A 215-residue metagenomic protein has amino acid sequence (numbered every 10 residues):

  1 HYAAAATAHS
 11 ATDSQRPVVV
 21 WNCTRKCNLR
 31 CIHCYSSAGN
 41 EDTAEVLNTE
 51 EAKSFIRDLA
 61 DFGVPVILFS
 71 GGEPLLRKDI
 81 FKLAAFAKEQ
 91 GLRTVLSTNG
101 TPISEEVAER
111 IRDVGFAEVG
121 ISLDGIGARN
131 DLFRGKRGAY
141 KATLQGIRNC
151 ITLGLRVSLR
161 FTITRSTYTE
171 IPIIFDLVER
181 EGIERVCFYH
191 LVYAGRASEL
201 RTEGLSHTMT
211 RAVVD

Functional and structural regions predicted by a protein language model:
H1-N40, R57-A60: N-terminal pre-core extensions flanking Radical SAM catalytic domains
S10-S14, V46, I121: Short helix-capping and inter-helix turn/linker motifs at the boundaries of alpha-helical repeat units
C23, G71-G72: Short acidic donor-binding/metal-coordinating loop in glycosyltransferase active sites
C31, I147, V214: Short amphipathic alpha-helical/adjacent loop interface patches that line ligand and macromolecule-binding sites
A38, T43, L132: Conserved catalytic-core motifs of eukaryotic protein kinase domains, centered on the activation segment
T49-S70, R77-S206: Radical SAM/AdoMet-radical enzyme domain recognition
T208-D215: C-terminal accessory region of radical SAM enzymes
